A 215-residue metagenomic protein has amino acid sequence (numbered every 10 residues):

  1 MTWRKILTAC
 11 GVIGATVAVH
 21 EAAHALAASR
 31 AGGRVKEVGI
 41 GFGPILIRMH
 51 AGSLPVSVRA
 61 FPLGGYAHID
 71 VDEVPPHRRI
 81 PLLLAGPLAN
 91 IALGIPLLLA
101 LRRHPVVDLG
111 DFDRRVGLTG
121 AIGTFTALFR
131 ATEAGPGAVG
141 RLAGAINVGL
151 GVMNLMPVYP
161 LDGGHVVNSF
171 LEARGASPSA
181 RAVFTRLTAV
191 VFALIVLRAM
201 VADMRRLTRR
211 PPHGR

Functional and structural regions predicted by a protein language model:
M1-R215: Hydrophobic transmembrane alpha-helices and their immediate loop junctions in multi-pass integral membrane proteins
